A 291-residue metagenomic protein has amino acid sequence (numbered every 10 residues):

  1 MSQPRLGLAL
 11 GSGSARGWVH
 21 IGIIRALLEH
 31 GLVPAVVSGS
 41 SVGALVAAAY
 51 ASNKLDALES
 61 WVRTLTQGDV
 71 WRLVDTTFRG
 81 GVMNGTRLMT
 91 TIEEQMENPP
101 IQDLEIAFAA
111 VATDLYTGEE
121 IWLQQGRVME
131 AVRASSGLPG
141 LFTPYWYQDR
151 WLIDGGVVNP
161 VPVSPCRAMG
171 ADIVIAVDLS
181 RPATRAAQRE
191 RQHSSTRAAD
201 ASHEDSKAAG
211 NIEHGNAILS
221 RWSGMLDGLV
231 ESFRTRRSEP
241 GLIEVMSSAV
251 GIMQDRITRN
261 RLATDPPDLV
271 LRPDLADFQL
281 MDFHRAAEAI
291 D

Functional and structural regions predicted by a protein language model:
M1-S40, A48-D291: Patatin-like phospholipase
